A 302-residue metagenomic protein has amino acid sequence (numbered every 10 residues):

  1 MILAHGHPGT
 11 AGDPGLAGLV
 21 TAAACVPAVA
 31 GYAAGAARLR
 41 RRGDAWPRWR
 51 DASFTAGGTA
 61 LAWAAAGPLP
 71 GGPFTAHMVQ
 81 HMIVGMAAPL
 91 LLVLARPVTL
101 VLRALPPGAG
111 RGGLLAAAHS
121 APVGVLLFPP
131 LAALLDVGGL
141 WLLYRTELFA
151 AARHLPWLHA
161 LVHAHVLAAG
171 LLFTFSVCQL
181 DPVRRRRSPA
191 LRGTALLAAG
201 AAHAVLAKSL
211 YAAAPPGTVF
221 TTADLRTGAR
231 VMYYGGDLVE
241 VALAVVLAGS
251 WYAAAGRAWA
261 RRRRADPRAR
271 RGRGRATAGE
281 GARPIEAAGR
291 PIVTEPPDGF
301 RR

Functional and structural regions predicted by a protein language model:
M1-R302: Alpha-helical membrane segments of multi-pass proteins
